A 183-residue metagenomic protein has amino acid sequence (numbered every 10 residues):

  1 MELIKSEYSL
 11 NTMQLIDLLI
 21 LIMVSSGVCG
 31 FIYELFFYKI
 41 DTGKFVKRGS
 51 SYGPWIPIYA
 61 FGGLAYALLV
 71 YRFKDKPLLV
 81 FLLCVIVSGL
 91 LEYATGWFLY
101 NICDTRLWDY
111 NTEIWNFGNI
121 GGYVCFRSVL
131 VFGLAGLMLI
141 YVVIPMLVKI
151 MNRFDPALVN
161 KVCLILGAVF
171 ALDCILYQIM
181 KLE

Functional and structural regions predicted by a protein language model:
M1-E183: Aromatic-rich, lipid-facing transmembrane alpha helices and their immediate juxtamembrane interface loops in integral
